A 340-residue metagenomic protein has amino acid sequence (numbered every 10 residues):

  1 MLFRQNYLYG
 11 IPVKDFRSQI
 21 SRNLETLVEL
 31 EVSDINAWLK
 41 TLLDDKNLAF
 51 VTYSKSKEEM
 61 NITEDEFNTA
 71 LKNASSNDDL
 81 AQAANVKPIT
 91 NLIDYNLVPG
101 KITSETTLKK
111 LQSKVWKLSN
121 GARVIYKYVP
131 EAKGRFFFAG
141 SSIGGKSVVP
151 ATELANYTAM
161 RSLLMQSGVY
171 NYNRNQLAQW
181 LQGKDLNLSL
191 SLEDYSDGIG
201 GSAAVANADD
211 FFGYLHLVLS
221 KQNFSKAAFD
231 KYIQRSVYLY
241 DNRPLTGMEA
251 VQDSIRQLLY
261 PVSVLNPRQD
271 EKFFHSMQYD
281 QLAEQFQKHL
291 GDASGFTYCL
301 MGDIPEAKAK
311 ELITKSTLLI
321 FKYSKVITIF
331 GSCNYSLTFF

Functional and structural regions predicted by a protein language model:
M1-V32, N47-K55, I125-K127, A132-K221 (+4 more regions): M16 family metallopeptidases and their MPP-like homologs
Q5-A151, E284, S294-F340: Proteolytic maturation boundary segments
D210, Q281, K308: Charged catalytic carboxylate motif
L217-K226, S316-S324: A common structural junction motif
H275-D280, E284-Q285: A small/polar active-site loop signature that marks catalytic segments
K288-D292: Glycine-rich phosphate/diphosphate-binding loops that line cofactor/substrate pockets in enzymes
